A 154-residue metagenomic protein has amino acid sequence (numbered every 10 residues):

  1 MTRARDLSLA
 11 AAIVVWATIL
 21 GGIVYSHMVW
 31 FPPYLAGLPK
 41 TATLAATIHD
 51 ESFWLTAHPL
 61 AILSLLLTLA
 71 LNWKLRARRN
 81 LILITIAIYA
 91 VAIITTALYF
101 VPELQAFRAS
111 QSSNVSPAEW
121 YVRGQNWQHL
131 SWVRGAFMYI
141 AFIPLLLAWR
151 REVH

Functional and structural regions predicted by a protein language model:
T2-A17, L67-A92: Interfacial segments of alpha-helical transmembrane regions
T2-R3, R150-H154: Short, charged juxtamembrane terminal tails flanking transmembrane helices
A4-L65, L104-Q125: Interfacial loop at the N-terminal end of multi-pass membrane proteins
I23, L65-N72, T96, F142-W149: Structural signal for membrane-spanning alpha-helices in multi-pass inner-membrane proteins, emphasizing helix cores
L38, R76, Q111, V153-H154: Membrane-interfacial segments
A57-T68, G135-F142: Core segments of transmembrane alpha-helices that mediate helix-helix packing or line hydrophobic substrate/ligand
A87-R108: Hydrophobic alpha-helical transmembrane segments of integral membrane proteins
G124-V133: Histidine-centered, metal-coordinating catalytic motifs and their short helical/loop contexts
